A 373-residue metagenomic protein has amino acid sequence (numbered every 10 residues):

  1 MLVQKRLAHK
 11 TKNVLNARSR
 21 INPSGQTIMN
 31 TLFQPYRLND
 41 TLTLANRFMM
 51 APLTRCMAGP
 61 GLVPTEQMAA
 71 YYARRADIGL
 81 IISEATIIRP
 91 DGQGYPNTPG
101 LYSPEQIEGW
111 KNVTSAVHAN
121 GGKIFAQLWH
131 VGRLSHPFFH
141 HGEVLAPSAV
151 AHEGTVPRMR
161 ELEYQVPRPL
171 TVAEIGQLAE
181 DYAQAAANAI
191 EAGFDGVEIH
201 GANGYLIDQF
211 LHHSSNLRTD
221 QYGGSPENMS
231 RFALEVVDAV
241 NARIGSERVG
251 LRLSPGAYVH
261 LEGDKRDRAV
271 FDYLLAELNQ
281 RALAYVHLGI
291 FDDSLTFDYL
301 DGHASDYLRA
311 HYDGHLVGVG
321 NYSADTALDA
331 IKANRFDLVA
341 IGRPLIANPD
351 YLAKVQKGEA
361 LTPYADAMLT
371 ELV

Functional and structural regions predicted by a protein language model:
R6, R18-R20: Basic polycationic patches enriched in arginine
K10, V14-A17: Short hydrophobic alpha-helical segments enriched in small aliphatic residues
K12, S24-V373: Flavin-dependent oxidoreductase catalytic cores
